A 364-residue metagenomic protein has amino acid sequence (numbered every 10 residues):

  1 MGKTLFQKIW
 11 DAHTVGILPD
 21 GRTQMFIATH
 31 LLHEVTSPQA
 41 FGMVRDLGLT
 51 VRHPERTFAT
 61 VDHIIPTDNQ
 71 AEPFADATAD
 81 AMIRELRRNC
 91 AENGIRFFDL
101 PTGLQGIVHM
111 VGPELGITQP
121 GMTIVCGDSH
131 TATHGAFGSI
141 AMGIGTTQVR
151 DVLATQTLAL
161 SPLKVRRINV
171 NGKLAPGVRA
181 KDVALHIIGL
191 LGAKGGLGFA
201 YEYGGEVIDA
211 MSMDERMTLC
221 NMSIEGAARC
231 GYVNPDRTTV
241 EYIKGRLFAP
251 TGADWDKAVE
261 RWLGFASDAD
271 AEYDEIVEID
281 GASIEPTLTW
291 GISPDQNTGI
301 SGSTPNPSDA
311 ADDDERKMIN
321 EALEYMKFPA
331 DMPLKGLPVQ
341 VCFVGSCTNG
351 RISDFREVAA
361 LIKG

Functional and structural regions predicted by a protein language model:
M1-G364: Fe-S-dependent hydro-lyases/dehydratases of central metabolism
